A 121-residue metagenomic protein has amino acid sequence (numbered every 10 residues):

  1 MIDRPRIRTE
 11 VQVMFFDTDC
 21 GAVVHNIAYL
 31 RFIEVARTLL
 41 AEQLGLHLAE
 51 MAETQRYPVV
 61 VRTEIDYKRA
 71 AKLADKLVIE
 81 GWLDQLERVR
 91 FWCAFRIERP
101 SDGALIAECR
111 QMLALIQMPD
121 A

Functional and structural regions predicted by a protein language model:
I2-V60, M118-A121: Hot-dog-fold acyl-thioester-processing enzymes
D3-T9, K72-K76, D84-A121: HotDog/MaoC-like acyl-thioester-processing domains
Q12, E64, M112: Short aromatic/hydrophobic contact patches that present stacked aromatics for nucleic-acid/ligand binding
D19-G21, K68, R110: Intrinsically disordered, low-complexity regions of eukaryotic proteins
L40-F91: Hydrophobic beta-strand-centered segment that forms part of the acyl-chain substrate-binding groove
